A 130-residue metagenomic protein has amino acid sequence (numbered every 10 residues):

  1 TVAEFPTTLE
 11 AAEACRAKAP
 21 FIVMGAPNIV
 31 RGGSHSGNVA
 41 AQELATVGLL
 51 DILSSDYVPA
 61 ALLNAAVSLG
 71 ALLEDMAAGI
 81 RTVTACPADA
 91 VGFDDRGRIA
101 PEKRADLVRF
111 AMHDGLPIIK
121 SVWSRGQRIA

Functional and structural regions predicted by a protein language model:
T1-E10, P27-V30, S54: Catalytic beta/alpha-barrel core
E10-A11, A40: Short acidic active-site motifs
K18-N28, G32-F110: His/Asp/Glu-enriched, well-ordered alpha-helical/loop segment that forms or immediately abuts the divalent-metal
G115-P117: Short, small/polar residue-rich loop motifs at catalytic or cofactor-binding pockets
V122: Short aromatic-centered micro-motifs
R125-G126: Glycine-centered positions in the ABC transporter ATPase nucleotide-binding domain
